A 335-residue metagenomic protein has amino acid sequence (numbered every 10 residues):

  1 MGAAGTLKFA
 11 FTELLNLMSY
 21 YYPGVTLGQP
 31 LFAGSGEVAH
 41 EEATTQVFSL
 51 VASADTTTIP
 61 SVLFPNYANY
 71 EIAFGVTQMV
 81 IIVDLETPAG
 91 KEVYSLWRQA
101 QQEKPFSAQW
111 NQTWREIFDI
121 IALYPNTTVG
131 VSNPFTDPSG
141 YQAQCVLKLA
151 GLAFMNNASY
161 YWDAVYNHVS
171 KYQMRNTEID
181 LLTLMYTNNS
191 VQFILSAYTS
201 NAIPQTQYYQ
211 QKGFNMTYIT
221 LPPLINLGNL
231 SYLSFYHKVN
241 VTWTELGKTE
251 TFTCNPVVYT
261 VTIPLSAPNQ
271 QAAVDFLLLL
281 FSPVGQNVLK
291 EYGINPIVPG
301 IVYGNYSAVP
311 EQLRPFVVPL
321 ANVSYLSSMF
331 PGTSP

Functional and structural regions predicted by a protein language model:
M1-P23, L31-T44, D55-T56, L63-F64 (+1 more regions): Exported/periplasmic ABC-transporter solute-binding proteins
G34, V51-A54, A73-F74: Generic, well-ordered alpha-helical segments
S49, A73, V80-I82, T260-T262: Residues embedded in well-ordered beta-strands
V51-A68, V80: Acidic, Gly/Pro-rich loop/turn segments at junctions of secondary structure
Y70, M79, T127-V129: Generic beta-strand structural signal
E71-A73, I120: Short, charge-rich binding segments
